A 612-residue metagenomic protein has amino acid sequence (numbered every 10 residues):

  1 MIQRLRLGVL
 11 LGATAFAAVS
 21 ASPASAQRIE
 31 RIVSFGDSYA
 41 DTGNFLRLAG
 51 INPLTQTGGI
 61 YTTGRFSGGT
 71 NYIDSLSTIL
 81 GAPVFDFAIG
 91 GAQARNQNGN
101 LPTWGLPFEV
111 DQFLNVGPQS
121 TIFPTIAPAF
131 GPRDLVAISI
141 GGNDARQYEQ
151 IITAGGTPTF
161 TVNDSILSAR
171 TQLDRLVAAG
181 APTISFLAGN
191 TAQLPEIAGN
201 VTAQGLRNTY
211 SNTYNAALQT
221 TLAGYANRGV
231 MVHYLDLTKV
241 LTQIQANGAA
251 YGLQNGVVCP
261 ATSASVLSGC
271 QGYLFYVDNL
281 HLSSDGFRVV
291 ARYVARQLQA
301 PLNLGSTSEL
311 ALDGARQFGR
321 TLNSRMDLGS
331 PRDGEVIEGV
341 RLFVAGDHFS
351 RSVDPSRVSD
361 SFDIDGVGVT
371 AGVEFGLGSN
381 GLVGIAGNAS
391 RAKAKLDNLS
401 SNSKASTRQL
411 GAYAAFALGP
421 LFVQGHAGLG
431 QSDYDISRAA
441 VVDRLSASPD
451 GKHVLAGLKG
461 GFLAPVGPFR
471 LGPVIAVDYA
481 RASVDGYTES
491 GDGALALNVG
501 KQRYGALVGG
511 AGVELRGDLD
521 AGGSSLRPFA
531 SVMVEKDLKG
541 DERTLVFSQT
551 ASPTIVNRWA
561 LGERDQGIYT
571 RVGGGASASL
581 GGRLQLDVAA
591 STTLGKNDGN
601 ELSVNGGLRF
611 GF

Functional and structural regions predicted by a protein language model:
M1-V9: Bacterial N-terminal signal peptides that target proteins for export
L5, G43, A49-G50, Q245 (+6 more regions): Solvent-exposed, flexible loop/coil residues
L10-F16: Hydrophobic helical h-region of N-terminal Sec-dependent signal peptides in bacterial secretory/periplasmic proteins
L11, G272-L274, A440-V442: Short, functionally important structural connectors and interaction interfaces within domains
T14, A26-E335, G346-D354: Conserved active-site regions of diverse hydrolases
F16-A24: C-terminal segment of classical bacterial N-terminal signal peptides
I337-F612: Membrane translocator/pore-forming domains, dominated by Gram-negative outer-membrane beta-barrels
